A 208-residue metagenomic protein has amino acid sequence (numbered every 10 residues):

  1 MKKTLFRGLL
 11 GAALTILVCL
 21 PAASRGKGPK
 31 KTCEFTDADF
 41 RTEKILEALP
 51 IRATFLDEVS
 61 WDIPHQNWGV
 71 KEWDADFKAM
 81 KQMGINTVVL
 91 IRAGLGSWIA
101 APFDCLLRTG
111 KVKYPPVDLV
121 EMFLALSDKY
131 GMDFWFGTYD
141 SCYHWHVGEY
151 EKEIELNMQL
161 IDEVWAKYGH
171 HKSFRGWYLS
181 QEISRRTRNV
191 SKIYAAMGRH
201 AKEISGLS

Functional and structural regions predicted by a protein language model:
M1-L10: Bacterial N-terminal signal peptides that target proteins for export
G11-C19: Bacterial N-terminal signal peptides
A22-G26: Boundary at the C-terminal end of the N-terminal hydrophobic targeting segment
G28-S208: Glycan-processing catalytic domains of CAZymes
